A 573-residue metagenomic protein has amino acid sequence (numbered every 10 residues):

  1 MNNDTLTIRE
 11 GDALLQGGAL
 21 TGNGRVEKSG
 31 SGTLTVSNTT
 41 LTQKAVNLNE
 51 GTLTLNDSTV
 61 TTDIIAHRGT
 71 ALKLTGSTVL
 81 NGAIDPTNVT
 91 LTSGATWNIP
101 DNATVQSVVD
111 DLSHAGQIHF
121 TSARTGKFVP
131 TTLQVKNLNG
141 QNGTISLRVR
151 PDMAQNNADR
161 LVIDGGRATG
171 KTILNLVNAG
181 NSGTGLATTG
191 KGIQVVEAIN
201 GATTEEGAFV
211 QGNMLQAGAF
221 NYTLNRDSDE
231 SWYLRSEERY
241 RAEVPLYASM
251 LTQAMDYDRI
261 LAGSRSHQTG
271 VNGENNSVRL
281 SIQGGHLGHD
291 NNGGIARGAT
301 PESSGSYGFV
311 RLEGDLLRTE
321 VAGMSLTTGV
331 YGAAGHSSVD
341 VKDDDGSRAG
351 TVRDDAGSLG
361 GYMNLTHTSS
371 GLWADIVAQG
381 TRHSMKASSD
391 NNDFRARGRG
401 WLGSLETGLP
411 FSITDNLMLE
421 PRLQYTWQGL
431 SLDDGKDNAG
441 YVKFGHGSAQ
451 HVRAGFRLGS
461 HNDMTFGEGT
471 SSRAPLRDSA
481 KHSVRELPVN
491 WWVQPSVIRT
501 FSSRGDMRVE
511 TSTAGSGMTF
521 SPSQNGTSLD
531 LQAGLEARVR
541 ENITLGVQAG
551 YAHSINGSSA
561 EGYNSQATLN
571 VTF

Functional and structural regions predicted by a protein language model:
M1-N3, T7-G17, G22-S29, L34-N38 (+3 more regions): Extracellular beta-solenoid/beta-roll
L20, T42, P86, S347-T351 (+2 more regions): Alpha-helix capping and helix-loop boundary segments enriched in small/acidic/polar residues
N178, E197-I199, R235-R239, D315 (+2 more regions): Short beta-strand-to-coil "C-cap" segments at the C-terminal boundary of structured domains/repeats, marking
G185-T203, A296-L316, V442-A449: Short secondary-structure subsegments characteristic of cysteine-rich extracellular domains
E237-L419, W427-G429, D433-G435, S523 (+1 more regions): Outer membrane beta-barrel translocator domains of Type V secretion systems
G360, F444-F573: Outer membrane beta-barrel transmembrane domains
